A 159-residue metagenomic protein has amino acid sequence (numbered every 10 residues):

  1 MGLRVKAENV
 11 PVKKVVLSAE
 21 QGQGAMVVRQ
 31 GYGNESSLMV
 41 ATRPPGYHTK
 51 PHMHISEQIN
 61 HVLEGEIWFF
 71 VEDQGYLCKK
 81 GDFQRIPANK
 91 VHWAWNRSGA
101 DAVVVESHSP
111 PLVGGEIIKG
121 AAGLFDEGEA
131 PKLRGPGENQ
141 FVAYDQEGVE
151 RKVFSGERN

Functional and structural regions predicted by a protein language model:
M1-S36, K50, K119-N159: A short, N-terminal "cap"/entry segment at the start of jelly-roll beta-barrel domains of the cupin/DSBH fold
V28-Q30, V40-A41, H48-H54, W95-R97: Short histidine-centered beta-strand/loop micro-motifs that create catalytic or ligand/metal-coordination sites
N34, F70-Q74: Short strand-coil-strand connectors
A41-P44, M53-V71, S107-P110: Short, conserved beta-strand element in jelly-roll/cupin
P45-Y47, I55, Q74, K90-V91 (+1 more regions): A generic "binding-loop/recognition-motif" signal
W68, A88-G115: Ligand-binding loop in jelly-roll beta-barrel domains
D73-N89: Short acidic-glycine-tyrosine-enriched beta hairpin
F83-P87, L112, A121: A beta-strand edge to alpha-helix "cap/lid" segment located at domain peripheries
